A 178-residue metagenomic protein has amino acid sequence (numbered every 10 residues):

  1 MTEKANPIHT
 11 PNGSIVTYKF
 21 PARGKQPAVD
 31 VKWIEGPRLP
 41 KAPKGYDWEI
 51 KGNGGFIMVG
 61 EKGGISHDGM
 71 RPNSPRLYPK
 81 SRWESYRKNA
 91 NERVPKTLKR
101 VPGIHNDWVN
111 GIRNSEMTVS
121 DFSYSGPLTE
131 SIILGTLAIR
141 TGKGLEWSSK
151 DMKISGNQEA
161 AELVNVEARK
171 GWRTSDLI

Functional and structural regions predicted by a protein language model:
M1-I178: Glycine-enriched catalytic-core subsegment of oxygenase/oxidase enzymes
